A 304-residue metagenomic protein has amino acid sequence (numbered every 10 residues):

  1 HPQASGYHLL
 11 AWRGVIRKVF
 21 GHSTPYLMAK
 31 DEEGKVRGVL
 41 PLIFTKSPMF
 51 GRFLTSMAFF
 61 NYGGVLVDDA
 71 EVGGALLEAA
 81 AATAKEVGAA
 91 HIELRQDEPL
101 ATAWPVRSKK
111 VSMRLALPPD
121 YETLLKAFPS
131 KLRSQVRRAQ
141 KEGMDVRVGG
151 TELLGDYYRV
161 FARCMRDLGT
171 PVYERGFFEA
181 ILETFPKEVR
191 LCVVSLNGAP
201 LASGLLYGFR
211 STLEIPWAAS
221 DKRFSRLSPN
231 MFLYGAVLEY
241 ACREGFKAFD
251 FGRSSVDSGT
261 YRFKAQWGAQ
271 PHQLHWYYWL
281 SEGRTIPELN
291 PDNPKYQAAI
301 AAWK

Functional and structural regions predicted by a protein language model:
H1-E33, L40-F50, R95-R226, G235-E239: A conserved beta-strand-loop-helix scaffold within acyl/acetyltransferase catalytic domains
L9, S56, N61, V67-D68 (+5 more regions): Generic structural "secondary-structure junction" signal
T24, D31, I43-K109, R210-Q273: Acyl-donor binding region in acyl/amide transferases
E32-K35, K85-G88, Q96-D145, R253-K304: Terminal substrate-recognition subdomain of acyl/acetyltransferases
N61, N197, N230, N290-N293: Detector for Asparagine
